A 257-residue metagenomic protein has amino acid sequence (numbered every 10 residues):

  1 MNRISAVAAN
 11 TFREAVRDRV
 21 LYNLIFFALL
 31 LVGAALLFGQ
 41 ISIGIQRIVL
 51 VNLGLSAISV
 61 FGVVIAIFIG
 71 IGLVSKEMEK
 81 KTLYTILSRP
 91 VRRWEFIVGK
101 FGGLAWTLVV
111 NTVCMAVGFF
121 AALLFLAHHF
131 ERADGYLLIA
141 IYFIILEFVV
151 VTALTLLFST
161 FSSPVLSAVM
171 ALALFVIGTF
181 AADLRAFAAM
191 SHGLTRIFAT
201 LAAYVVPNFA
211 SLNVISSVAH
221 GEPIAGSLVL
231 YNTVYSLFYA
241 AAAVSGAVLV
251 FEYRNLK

Functional and structural regions predicted by a protein language model:
M1-Y22: Aromatic- and glycine-rich beta-strand/loop motifs that create alpha-glucan
N23, F27, V98-G99, M170-A173: Hydrophobic core positions of alpha-helical segments in small-molecule transporters and transporter systems
L29-L73, I97-L166, A182, F187 (+2 more regions): Secretory targeting signals
A34, S42-G44, L166, M170-V250: Terminal transmembrane helical anchor/hairpin motif
T82-I86: Short cytoplasmic-facing helical segments at TM-TM junctions of multi-pass membrane proteins
Y253-K257: Short cytosolic juxtamembrane segments of multi-pass membrane proteins
